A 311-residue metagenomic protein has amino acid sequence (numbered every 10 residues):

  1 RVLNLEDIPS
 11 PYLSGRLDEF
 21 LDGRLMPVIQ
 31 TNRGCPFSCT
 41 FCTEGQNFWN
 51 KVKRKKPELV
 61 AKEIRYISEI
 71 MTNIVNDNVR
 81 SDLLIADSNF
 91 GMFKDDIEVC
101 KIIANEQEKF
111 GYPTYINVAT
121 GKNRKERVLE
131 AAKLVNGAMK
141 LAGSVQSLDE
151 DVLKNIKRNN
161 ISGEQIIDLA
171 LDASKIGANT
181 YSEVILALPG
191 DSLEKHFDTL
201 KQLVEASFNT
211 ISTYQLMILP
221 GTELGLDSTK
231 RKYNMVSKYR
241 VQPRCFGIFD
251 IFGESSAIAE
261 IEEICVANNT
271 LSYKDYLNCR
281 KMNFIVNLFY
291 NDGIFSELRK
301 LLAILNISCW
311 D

Functional and structural regions predicted by a protein language model:
L3-K175: Radical SAM [4Fe-4S] cluster-binding motif and immediate context
R54, N73, N105-S308: A structural motif corresponding to the C-terminal lobe/cap of the Radical SAM core domain
